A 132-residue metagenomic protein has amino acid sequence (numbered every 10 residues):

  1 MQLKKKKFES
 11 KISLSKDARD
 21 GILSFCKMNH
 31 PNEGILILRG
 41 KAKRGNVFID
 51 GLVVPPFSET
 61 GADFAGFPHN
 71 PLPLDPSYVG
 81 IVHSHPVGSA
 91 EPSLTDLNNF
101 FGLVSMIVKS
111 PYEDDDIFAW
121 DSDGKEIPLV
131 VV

Functional and structural regions predicted by a protein language model:
M1-Y78, P86-V132: Conserved beta-strand-loop surface patch within small alpha/beta domains used for substrate/adaptor or ligand engagement
I81: Conserved, mostly hydrophobic/aromatic
